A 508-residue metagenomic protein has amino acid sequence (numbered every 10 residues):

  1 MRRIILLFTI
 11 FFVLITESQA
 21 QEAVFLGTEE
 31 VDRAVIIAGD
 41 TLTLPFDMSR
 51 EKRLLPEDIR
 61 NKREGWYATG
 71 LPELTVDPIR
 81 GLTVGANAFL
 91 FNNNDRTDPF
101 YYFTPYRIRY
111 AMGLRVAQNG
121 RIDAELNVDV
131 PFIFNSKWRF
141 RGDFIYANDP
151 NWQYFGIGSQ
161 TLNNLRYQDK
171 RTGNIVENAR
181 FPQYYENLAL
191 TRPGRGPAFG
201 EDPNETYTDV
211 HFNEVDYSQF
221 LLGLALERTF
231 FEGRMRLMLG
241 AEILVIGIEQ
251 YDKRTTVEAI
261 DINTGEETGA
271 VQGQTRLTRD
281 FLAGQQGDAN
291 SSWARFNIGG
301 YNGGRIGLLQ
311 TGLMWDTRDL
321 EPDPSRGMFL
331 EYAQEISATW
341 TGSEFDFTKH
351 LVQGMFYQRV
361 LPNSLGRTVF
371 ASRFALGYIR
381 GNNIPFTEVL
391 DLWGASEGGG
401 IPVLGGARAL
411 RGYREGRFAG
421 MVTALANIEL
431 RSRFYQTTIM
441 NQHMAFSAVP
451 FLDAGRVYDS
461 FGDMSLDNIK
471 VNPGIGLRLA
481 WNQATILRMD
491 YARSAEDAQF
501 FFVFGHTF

Functional and structural regions predicted by a protein language model:
M1-L42: Cleavable N-terminal export/targeting peptides
L54-Y67, R80, N94-R107, I133-F140 (+8 more regions): Short loop/turn motifs that connect adjacent beta-strands in outer-membrane beta-barrel proteins
R60-G70, L74-N302, L404, L487 (+1 more regions): Gram-negative/organellar outer-membrane beta-barrel architecture
A68-G70, I108-M112, W138-F144, M235-L239 (+9 more regions): Transmembrane beta-strands of outer-membrane beta-barrel proteins
A68-G70, V84-A86, I122-L126, F220-L224 (+7 more regions): Hydrophobic, lipid-facing positions within transmembrane beta-strands of outer-membrane proteins
F91-D95, G113-N119, I133, A147-N151 (+9 more regions): Sequence/structural signature of outer-membrane beta-barrel proteins
M112-G113, Y207-F212, R295-G299, I336-G342 (+2 more regions): Extracellular loop and loop/strand-boundary signature of outer-membrane beta-barrel proteins
G299, I306-M314, R318-T438: C-terminal outer-membrane beta-barrel translocator/porin domains of Gram-negative envelope proteins and their
